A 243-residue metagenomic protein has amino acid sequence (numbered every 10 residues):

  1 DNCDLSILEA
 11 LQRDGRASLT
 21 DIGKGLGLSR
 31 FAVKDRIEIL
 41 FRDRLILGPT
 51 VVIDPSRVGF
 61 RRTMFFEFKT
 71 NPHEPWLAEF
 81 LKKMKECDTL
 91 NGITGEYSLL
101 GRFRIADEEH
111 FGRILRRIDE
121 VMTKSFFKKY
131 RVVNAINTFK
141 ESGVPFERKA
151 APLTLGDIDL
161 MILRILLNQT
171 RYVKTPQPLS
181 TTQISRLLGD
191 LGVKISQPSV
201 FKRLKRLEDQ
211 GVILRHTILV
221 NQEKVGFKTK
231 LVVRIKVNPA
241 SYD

Functional and structural regions predicted by a protein language model:
D1-D243: A compositional/biophysical signature of low hydrophobicity enriched in polar/charged and small residues
